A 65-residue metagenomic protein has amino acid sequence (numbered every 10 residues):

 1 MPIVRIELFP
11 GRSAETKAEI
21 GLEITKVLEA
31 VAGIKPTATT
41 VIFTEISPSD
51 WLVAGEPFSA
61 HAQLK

Functional and structural regions predicted by a protein language model:
P2-K65: A domain-level signal for the structural core that forms small-molecule/cofactor-binding pockets and catalytic centers
